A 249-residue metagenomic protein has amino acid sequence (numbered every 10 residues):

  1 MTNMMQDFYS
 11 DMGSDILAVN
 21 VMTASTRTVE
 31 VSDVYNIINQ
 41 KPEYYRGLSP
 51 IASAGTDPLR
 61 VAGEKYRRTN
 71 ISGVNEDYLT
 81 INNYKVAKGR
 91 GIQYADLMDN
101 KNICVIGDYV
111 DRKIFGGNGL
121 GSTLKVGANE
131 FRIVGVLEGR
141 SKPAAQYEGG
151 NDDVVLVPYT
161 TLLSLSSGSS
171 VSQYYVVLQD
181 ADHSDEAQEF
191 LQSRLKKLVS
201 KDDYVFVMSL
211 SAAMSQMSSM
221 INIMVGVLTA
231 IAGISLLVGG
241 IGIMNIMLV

Functional and structural regions predicted by a protein language model:
M1-N3, M214-V249: Hydrophobic alpha-helical transmembrane segments of multi-pass inner-membrane transport and secretion
M1-N70, D77-T80, L163-S166, D182-E186 (+3 more regions): Hydrophobic, regular-secondary-structure patches
I16, I92, V110, E138 (+2 more regions): Short, flexible micro-motifs
A18, I103, Q173-V177: Short aromatic/hydrophobic contact patches that present stacked aromatics for nucleic-acid/ligand binding
M22-A24, E64, A95-L97, V177-Q179 (+1 more regions): Short strand-loop junctions, especially beta-strand C-caps/beta-turns that link beta-sheets to coils or alpha-helices
T26-Y35, F115-T123, Q173, I243: Generic detector of contiguous secondary-structure segments
R27-T28, N39-Y44, K125-E130, V136-L228: Mechanotransmission and gating elements of multispan inner-membrane complexes involved in transport and envelope
A52, E64-L165, S169, E186: Hydrophobic secondary-structure segments that place a key small or acidic residue at a functional site
